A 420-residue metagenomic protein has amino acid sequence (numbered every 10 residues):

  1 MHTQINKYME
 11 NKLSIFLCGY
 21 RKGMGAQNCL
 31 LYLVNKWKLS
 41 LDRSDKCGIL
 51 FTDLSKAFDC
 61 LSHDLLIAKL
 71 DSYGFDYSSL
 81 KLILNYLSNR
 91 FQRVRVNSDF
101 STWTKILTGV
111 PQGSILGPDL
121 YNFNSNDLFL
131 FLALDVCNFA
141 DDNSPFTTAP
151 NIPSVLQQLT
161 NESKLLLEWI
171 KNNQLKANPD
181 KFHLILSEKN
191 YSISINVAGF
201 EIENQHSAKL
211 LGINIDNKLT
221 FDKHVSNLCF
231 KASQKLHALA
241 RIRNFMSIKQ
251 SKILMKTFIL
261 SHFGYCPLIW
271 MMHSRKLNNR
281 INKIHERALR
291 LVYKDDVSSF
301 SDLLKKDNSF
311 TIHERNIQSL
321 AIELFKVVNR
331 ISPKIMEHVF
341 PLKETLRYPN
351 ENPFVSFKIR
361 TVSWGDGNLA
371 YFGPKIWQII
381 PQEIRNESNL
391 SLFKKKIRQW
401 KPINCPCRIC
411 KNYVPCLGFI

Functional and structural regions predicted by a protein language model:
M1, I5, M9, L33 (+18 more regions): Mobile genetic element proteins and their domesticated derivatives, centered on retroelements and DNA transposons
M1-P111: Conserved pre-catalytic core of RNA-dependent polymerases
Q4-L17, D42, P118-P150: Active-site palm subdomain of RNA-directed nucleic acid polymerases
N11-Y32, G48-F51, V94-L120, F146-I152 (+5 more regions): Short, conserved non-catalytic motifs in the polymerase core
K38-K46, L167-I185, K209, L268 (+1 more regions): Short, charged alpha-helical motifs in flexible N/C-terminal segments and linkers
A57-Y73, S144-E168: Catalytic palm subdomain of template-directed nucleic-acid polymerases, centered on the conserved carboxylate motif
A133, I202-I269: Basic, alpha-helical interaction scaffolds
N161, K176-S207: Short, conserved micro-motifs composed of acidic
